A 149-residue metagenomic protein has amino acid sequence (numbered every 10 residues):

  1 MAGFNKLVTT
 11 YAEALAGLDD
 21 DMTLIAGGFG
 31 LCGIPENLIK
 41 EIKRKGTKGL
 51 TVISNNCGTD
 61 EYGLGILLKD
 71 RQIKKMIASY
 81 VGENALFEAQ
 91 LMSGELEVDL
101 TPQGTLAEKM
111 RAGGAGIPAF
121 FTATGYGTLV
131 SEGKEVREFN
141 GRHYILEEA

Functional and structural regions predicted by a protein language model:
M1-A149: Conserved alpha/beta enzyme-core scaffold
